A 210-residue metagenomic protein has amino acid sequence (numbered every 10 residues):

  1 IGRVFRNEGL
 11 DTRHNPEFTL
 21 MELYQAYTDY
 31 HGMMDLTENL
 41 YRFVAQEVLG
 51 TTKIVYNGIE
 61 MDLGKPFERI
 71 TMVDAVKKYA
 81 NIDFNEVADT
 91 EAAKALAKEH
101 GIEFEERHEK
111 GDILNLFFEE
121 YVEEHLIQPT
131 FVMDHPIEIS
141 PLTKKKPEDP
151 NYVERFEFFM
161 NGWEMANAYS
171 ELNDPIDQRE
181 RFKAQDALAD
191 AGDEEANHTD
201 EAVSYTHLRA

Functional and structural regions predicted by a protein language model:
I1-G32, L40-R42, G101: Class II aminoacyl-tRNA synthetase-like tRNA-binding/catalytic domains
H14, D35, P66, I176 (+1 more regions): Alpha-helix N-cap/helix-start motif at coil-to-helix transitions, marked by capping-box chemistry
M21, D35, V73-D74, E180: Active-site-proximal helix/loop capping residues that flank conserved catalytic or ligand/cofactor
M33-T37, K110, L114, D174 (+1 more regions): Hydrophobic (often cysteine-bearing) scaffold residues that line and stabilize catalytic clefts of nucleotide/cofactor
L40-W163, F182-Y205: Metal-assisted phosphate- and nucleotidyl-transfer catalytic regions
T206-A210: Conserved small/polar residues in nucleotide/adenosyl-binding loops
